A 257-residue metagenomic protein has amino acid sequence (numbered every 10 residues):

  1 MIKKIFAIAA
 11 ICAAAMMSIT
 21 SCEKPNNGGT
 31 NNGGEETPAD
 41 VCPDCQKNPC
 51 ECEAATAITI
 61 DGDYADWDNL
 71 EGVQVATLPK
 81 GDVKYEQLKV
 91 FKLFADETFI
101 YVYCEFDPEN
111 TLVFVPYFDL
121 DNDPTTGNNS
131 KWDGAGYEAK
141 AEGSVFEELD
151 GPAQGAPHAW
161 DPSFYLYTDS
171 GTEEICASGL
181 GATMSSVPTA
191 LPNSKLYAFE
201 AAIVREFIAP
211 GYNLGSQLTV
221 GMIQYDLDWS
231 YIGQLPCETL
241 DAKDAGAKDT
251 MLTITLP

Functional and structural regions predicted by a protein language model:
M1-A9: Bacterial N-terminal signal peptides that target proteins for export
I2, A15-T56: Bacterial Sec-dependent N-terminal signal peptides
Q46-V90: Post-signal-peptide N-terminal segment of Sec-exported extracytoplasmic proteins
E51-D61, D121-E147, S194-L196, R205-P257: Acidic/polar low-complexity flexible segments
D61-D63, F94, F99-E105, Y117 (+2 more regions): Residues within well-ordered beta-strands of beta-sheet-rich folds
T77-P157, D226-G233: Surface-exposed, glycine/proline- and aromatic-rich loop segments on solvent-exposed faces across compartments
C104-E109, D121, Y165, D169-G171 (+2 more regions): Secondary-structure transition/turn motif
S144-S194: Glycine-aromatic-enriched beta-strand/loop faces of beta-sandwich-type recognition domains, especially lectin-like
